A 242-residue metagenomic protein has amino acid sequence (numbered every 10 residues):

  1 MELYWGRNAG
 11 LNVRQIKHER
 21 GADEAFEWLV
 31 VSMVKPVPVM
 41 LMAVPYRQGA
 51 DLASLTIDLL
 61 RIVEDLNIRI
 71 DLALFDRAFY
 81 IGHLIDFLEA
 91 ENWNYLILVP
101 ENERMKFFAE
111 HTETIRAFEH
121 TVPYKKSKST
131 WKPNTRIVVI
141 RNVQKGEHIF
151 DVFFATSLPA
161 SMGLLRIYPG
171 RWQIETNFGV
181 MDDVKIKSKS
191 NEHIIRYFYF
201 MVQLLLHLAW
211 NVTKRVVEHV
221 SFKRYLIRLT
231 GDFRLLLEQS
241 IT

Functional and structural regions predicted by a protein language model:
M1-K35: Active-site-proximal, Lys/Arg-enriched surface segment that forms a nucleic-acid-binding/basic interface patch
M1-L3, V31, I70-A78, Y95 (+3 more regions): Short, conserved catalytic/metal-binding motifs centered on acidic residues
E2-R7, V39-A43, E91, L226 (+1 more regions): Dynamic "connector" segments at or just before major functional cores
S32-P38, G146-H148: Short acidic-glycine loop/turn motifs at beta-strand connectors
M42-H148, F222, R234: An internal, acidic/charged active-site-proximal segment that coordinates divalent cations and/or engages
H120-P123, S127, S161-I195: Short amphipathic alpha-helical "interface-anchor" segments enriched in bulky aromatics
T156-L158: A short, charged helix-loop
K187-Q239: Basic, amphipathic alpha-helical segments enriched in Lys/Arg and hydrophobic/aromatic residues
